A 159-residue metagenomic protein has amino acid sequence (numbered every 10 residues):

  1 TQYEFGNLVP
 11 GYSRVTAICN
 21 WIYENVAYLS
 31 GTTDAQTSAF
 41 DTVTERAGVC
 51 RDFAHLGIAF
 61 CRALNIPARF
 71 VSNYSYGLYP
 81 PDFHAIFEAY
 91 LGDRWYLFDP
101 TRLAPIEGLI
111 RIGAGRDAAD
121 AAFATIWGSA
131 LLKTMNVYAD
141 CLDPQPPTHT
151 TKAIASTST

Functional and structural regions predicted by a protein language model:
T1-G48, L56, A118, A130-I154: Secondary-structure boundary elements
N20, D52-T134: Hydrophobic/aromatic-rich core segments of domains that either
S156-S158: Long hydrophobic segments that form regular secondary structure
